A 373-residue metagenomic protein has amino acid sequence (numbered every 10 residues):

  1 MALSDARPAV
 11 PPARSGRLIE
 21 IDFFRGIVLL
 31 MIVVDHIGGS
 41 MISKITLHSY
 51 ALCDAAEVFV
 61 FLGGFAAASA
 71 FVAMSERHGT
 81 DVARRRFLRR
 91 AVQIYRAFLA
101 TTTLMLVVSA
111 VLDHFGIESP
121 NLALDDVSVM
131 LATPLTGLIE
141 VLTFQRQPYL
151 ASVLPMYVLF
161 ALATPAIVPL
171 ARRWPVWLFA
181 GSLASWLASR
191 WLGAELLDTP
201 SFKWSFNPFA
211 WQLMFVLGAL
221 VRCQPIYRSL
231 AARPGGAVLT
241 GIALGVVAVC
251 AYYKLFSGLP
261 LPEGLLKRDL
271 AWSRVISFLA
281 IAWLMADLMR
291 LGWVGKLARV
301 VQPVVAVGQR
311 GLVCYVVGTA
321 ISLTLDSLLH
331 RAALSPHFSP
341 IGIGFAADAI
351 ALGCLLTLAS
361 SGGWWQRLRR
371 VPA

Functional and structural regions predicted by a protein language model:
A2-A373: Alpha-helical transmembrane segments and their immediate juxtamembrane cytosolic regions
